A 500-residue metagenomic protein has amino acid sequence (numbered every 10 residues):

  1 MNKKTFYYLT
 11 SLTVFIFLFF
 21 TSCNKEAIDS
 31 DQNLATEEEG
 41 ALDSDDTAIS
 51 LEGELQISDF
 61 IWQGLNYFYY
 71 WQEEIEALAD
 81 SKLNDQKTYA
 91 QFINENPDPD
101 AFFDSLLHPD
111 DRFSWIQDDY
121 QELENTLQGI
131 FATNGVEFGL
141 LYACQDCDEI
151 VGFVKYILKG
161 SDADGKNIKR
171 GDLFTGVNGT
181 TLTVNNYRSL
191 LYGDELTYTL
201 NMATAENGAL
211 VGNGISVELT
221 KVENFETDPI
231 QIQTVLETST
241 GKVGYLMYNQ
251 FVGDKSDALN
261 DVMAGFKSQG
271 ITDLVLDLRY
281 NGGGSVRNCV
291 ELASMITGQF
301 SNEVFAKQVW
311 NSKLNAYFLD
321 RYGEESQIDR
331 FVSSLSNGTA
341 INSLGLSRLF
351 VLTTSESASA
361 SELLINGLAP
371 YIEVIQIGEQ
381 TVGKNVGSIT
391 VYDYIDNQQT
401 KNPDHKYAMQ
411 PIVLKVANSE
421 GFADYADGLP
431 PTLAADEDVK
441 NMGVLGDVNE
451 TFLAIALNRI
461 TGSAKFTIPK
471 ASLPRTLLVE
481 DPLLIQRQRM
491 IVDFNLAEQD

Functional and structural regions predicted by a protein language model:
N2-T10: Bacterial N-terminal signal peptides that target proteins for export
I16: Internal, well-ordered alpha/beta segment that forms a basic, Gly-enriched binding/recognition surface
F19-S22: C-terminal motif of bacterial Sec signal peptides marking the signal peptidase cleavage site
N24-D273, M295-G298, L473-D500: Flexible, low-complexity junctional segments that flank or bridge functional domains
E223, Y280-G282: Active-site-proximal loop/turn and secondary-structure-junction residues that shape catalytic pockets, frequently
L246, Q250-F266, D273, G282-D500: C-terminal "post-core" interaction segments
